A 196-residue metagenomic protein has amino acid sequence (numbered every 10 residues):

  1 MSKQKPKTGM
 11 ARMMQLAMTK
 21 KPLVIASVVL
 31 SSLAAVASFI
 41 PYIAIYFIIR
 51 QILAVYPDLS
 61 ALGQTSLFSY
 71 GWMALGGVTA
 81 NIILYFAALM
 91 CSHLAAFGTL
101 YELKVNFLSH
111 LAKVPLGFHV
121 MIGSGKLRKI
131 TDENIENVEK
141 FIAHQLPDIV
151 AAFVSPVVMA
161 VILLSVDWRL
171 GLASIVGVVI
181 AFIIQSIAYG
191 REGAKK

Functional and structural regions predicted by a protein language model:
M1-K7, F47, D58: Membrane-proximal cytosolic tails and large cytosolic loops of membrane proteins
K5-V24, K126-L127, T131: A short amphipathic helical element positioned immediately N-terminal to and/or at the very start of a transmembrane
P6, A37-I45, G77-S124, R128 (+3 more regions): Juxtamembrane helix-loop junctions of ABC transporter transmembrane domains
M13-K20, S60-L67, E133-N134, D148-I149: Helix-boundary and loop/linker segments of multi-pass membrane transporters
T19, L23-A34, P147-K196: Transmembrane helices of ABC transporter permease
V24-L84, L164-R169: Transmembrane helix-loop-helix hairpins at lipid-water interfaces of multipass membrane proteins, especially the type-1
I49-P57, A95-A96, L100, P115 (+5 more regions): Membrane-interfacial segments
